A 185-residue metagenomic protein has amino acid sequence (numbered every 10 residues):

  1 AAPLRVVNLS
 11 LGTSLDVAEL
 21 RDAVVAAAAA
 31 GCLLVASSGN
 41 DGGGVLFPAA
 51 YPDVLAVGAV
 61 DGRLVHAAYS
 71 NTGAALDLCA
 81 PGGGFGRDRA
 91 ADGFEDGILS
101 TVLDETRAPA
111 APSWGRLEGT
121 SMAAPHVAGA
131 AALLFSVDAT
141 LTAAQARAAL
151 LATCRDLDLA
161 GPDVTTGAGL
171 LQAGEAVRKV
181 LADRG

Functional and structural regions predicted by a protein language model:
A1-S10, V17-E19, A23, A30-C32 (+4 more regions): C-terminal subdomain of the subtilisin-like protease fold in secreted/lumenal serine endopeptidases
P3, G12, P81-G82, D88 (+2 more regions): Loop-rich non-cytosolic ectodomains and luminal regions
N8-G12, V35-S38, G58-A59, P125: A cross-family glycoside hydrolase active-site/sugar-binding cleft signature
S14-D16, N40-V45, L64: Active-site environment of divalent metal-dependent phosphoester hydrolases
R21, G43-Y51: Distinct, well-ordered alpha-helical segments
V25-A27, A36-D41: Conserved beta-alpha-beta core of the PfkB/ribokinase-like small-molecule kinase fold
C32, A49-S136, T140, L171-E175: Extracellular S/T/G-rich loop segment that most often corresponds to the catalytic His/Ser-adjacent loop
N40, V60, D156: Active-site pre-Tyr helix/loop in NAD(P)-dependent dehydrogenases
